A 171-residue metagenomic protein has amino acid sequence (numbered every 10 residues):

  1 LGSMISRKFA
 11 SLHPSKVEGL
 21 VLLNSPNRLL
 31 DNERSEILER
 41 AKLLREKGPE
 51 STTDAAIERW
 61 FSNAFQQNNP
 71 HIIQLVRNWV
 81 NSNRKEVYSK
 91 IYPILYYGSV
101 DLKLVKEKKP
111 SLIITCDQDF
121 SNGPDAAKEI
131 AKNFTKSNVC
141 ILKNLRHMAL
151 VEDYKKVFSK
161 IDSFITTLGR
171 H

Functional and structural regions predicted by a protein language model:
M4-S51: Flexible "cap/lid" loop of the alpha/beta hydrolase fold
S25, L95, N144: Active-site loop/turn elements of alpha/beta-hydrolase fold enzymes, especially the short glycine-/histidine-rich
R28-S35, K47-V105: Conserved alpha/beta-hydrolase catalytic His-Asp/Glu region
A56, Y92, I130, V157 (+2 more regions): Hydrophobic "lid"/C-terminal helical patch of Rossmann-like NAD(P)-dependent dehydrogenase/epimerase domains
E107, I113-T115: Short beta-strand/loop motif that positions the catalytic acidic residue of the alpha/beta-hydrolase fold
K109, G123-K132: Short alpha-helix in the alpha/beta-hydrolase fold that links the catalytic acid
D117-N122: Acidic catalytic loop of the alpha/beta-hydrolase fold
S137-H171: Catalytic active-site module of serine/aspartate enzymes centered on a nucleophile-bearing elbow/loop
